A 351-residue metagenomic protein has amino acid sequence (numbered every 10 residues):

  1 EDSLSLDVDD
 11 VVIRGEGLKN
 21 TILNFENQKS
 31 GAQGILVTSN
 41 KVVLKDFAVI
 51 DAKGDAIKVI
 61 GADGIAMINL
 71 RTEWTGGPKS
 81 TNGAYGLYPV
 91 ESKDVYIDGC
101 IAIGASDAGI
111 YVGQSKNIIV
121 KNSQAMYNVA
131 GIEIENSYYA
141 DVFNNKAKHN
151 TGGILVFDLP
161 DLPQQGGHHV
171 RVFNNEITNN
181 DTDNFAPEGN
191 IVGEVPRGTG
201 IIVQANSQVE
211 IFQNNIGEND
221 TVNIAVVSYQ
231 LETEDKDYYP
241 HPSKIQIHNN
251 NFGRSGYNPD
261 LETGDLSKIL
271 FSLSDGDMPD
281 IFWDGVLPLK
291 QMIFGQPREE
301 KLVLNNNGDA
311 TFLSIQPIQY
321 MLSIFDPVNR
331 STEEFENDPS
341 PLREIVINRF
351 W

Functional and structural regions predicted by a protein language model:
E1-V8, I13, N24, G61 (+3 more regions): Short, T/G/N/S-enriched strand-turn elements that build extracellular solenoid repeat scaffolds
D2-S3, N27-I35, D51-K58, K79-P89 (+7 more regions): Extracellular beta-strand/beta-solenoid scaffold signature
D10-K53: Right-handed parallel beta-helix/beta-spiral solenoid domain characteristic of secreted/periplasmic
E16-K19, K41-D51, D63-G76, K93-S106 (+5 more regions): Right-handed parallel beta-helix
P196-G198, N206-Q208, T221, P242-I247 (+1 more regions): Active-site lining segments that contact anionic ligands and/or coordinate catalytic metals
Q204-L231: Short, solvent-exposed linear motifs at loop/edge-of-secondary-structure regions
E232, D237-W351: Acidic, glycine- and Ser/Thr-rich low-complexity intrinsically disordered tracts in extracellular/secreted proteins
